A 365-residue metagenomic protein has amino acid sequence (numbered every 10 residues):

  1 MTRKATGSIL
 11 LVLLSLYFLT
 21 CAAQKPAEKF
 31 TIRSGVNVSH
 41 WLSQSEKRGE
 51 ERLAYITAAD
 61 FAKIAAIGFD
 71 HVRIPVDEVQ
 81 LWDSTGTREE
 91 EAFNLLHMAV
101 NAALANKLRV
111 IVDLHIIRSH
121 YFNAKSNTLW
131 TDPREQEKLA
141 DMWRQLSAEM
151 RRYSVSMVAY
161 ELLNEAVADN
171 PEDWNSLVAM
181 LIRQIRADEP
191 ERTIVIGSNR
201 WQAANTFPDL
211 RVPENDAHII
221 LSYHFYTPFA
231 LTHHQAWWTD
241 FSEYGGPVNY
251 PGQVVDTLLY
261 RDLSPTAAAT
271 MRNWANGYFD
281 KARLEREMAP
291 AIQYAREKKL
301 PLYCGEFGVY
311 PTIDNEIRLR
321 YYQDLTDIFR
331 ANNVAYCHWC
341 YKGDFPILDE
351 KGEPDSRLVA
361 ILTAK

Functional and structural regions predicted by a protein language model:
M1-P26: Bacterial Sec-dependent N-terminal signal peptides
A22-H71, G86, Y294: N-terminal carbohydrate-binding accessory modules
Q44-E51, E78-N94, R118-E135, I347-E353: Surface-exposed, active-site-proximal loop segments in enzymatic domains
A54-Y55, F61-D70, R88-I116, A124-A159 (+2 more regions): An active-site-proximal structural segment forming one wall of the substrate-binding cleft that immediately precedes
P75-D77, L114-R118, S198-R200, C337-F345: Short, solvent-exposed turn/loop segments enriched in Gly/Ser/Thr/Pro and often Arg
P133-Y278, E285, A289-Y310, A331-V334: Active-site region of glycoside hydrolase catalytic domains
I313-K365: Aromatic-rich peripheral "rim/lid" segments of glycoside hydrolase catalytic domains that contact and position glycan
